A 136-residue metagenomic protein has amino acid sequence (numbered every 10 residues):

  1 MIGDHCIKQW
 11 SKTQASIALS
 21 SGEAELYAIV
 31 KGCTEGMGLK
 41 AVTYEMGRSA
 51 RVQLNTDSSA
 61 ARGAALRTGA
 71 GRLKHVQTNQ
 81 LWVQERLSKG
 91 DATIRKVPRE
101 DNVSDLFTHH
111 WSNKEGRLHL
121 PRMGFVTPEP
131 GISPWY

Functional and structural regions predicted by a protein language model:
M1-D4: Acidic, metal-ligating active-site segments
K12-Y136: RNase H-like nuclease module associated with reverse transcription
